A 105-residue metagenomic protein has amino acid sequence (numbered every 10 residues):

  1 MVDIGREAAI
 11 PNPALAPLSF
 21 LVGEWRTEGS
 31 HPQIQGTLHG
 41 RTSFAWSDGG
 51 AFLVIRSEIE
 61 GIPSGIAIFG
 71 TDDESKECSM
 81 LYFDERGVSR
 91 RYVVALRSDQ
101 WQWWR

Functional and structural regions predicted by a protein language model:
M1-R105: Hydrophobic small-molecule pocket/channel-lining residues, especially in calycin-type beta-barrels
